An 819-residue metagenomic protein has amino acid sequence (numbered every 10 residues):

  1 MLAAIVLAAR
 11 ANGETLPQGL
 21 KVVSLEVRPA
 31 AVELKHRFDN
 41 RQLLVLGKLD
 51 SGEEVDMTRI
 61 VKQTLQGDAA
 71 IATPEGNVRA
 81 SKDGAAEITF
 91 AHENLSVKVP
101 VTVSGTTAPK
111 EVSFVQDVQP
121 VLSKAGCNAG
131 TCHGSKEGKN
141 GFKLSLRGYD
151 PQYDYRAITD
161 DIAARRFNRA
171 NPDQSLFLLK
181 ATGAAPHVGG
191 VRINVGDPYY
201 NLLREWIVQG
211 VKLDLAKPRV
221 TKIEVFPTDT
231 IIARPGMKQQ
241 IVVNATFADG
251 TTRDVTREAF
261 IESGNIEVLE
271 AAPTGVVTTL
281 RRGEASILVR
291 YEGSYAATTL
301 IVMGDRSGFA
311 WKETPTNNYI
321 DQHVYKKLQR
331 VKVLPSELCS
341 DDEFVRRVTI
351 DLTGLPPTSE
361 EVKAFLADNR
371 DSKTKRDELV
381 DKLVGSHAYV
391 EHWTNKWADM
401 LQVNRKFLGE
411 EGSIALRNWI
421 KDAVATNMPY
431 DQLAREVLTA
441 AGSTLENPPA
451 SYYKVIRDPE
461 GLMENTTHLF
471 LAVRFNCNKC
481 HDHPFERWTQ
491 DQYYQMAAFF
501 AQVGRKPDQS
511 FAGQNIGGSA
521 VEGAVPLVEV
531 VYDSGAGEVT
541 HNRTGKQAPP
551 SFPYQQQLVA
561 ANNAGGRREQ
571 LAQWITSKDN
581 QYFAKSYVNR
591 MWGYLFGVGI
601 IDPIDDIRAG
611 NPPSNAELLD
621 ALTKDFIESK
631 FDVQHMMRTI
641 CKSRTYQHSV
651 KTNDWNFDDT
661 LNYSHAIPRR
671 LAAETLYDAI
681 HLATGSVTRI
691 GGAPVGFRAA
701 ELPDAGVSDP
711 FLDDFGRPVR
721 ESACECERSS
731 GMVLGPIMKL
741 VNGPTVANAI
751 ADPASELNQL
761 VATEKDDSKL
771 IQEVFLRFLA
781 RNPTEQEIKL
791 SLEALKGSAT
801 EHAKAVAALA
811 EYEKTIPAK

Functional and structural regions predicted by a protein language model:
M1-A8: Bacterial N-terminal signal peptides
R10-K124, H133-N140, L144-S145, Q152-Y155 (+4 more regions): Extracytoplasmic soluble-region selector
P100-Y155, R166-Q174, G183-R204, L213-A216 (+9 more regions): Sequence context surrounding c-type heme c attachment/ligation sites in exported
K136-G138, N194, P218-R219, E337-D342 (+1 more regions): Short, glycine-/polar-rich solvent-exposed loops and beta-turns at beta-strand/coil boundaries
R165-R169, R608-N611: Short basic-aromatic helix/loop recognition motifs at nucleic-acid and histone-peptide binding interfaces
K312-A388, W393-G692, P718, C726-E727 (+1 more regions): Primarily short, surface-exposed interaction patches in extracytoplasmic proteins
W592-L595, R698-D704, D713, P736-A751: Signal/transit-peptide handling
L682-D714: Catalytic and ligand-binding motifs that coordinate phosphates/metal ions in nucleic-acid-processing enzymes
